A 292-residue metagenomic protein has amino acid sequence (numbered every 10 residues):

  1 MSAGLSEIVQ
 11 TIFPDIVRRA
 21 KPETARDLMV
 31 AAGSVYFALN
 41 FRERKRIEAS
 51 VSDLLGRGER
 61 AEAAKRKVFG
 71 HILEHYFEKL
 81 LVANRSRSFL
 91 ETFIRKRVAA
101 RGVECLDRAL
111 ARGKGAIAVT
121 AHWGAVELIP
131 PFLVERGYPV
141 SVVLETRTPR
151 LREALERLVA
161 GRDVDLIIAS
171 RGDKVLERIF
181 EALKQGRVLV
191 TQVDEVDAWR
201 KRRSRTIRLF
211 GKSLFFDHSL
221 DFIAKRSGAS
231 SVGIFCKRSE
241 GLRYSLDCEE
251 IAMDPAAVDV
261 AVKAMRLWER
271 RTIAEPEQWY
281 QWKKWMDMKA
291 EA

Functional and structural regions predicted by a protein language model:
M1-T120, L155, D163: Membrane-anchoring hydrophobic helices of lipid-metabolizing enzymes
I12, R46, E104, L128 (+4 more regions): Short Gly/charged-rich anion-binding patches and loops
K45, E145-P149, S213-D217: Active-site metal-coordination segments of metallo-dependent hydrolases
R57, A61, R66, E135-P139 (+2 more regions): Non-catalytic C-terminal accessory region of glycerolipid acyltransferases and related lyso-lipid remodeling enzymes
A99-G102, D165-S170, A252: Short acidic-hydrophobic, aromatic-tinged amphipathic segments that line or gate anion-handling sites
R112-R171, Q185, W199-I207: Catalytic core of membrane glycerolipid acyltransferases/transacylases, capturing the structured, soluble-facing
